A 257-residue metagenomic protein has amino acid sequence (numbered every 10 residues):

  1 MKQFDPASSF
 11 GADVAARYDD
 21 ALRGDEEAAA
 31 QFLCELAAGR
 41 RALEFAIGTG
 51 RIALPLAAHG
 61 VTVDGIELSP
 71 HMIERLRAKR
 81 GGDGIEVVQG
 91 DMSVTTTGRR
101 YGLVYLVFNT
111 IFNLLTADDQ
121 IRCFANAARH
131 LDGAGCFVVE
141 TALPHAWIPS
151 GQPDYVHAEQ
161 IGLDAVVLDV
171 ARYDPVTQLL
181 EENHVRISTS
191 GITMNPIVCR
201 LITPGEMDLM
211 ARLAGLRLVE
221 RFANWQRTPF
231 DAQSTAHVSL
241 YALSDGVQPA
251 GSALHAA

Functional and structural regions predicted by a protein language model:
M1-R40: Conserved class I S-adenosyl-L-methionine
R40-G48: Conserved class I S-adenosyl-L-methionine
G50-V94: Class I SAM-dependent methyltransferase SAM/SAH-binding core
V94-L103: A short acidic, Gly/Pro-enriched loop at the edge of an enzyme's catalytic core that lines a small-molecule cofactor
G102-D118: A short SAM/SAH-binding and catalytic strip from SAM-dependent methyltransferases
I121-G133: A short glycine-rich, Lys/Arg-flanked "PGG" loop and its adjoining helix->strand segment in the class I
V138-M210: SAM-dependent methyltransferase
I202-A257: C-terminal lobe and adjacent flexible extensions of AdoMet/dcAdoMet transferase-like proteins
